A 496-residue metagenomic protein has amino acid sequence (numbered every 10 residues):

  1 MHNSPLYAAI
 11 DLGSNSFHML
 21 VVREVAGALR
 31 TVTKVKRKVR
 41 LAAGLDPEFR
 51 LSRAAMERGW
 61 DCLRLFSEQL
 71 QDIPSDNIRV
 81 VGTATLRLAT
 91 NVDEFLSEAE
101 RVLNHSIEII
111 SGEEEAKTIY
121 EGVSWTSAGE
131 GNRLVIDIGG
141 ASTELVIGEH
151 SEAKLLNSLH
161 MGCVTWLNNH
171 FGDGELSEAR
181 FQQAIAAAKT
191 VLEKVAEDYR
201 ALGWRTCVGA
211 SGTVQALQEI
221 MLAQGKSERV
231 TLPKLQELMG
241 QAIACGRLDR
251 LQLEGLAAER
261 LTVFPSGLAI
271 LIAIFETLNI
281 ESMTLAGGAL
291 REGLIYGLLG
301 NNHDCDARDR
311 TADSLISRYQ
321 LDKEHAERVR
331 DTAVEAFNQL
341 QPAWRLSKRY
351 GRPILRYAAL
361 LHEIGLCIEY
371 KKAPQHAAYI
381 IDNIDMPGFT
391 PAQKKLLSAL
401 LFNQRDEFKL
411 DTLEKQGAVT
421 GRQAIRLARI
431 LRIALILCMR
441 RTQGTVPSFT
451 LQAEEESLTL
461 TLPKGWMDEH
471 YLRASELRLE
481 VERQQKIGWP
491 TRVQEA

Functional and structural regions predicted by a protein language model:
H2-R30: N-terminal basic/disordered segments at the start of proteins
S4-Y7, V21-E24, R40, G44-I73 (+8 more regions): Helical "lid/coupling" subdomains associated with nucleotide-phosphate turnover
G27-V32, E152-K154: Beta-strand initiation motifs
V35-V39: A structural signal for short, well-ordered beta-strand segments
N77-V80: Conserved beta-strand/loop subsegment of P-loop NTPase cores
A141-S142: Active-site-adjacent helix-turn-beta-strand microarchitecture at beta-sheet edges that either contains or buttresses
E414-K415, T445, T491-A496: C-terminal amphipathic alpha-helical interaction region
E469-T491: Short, non-transmembrane amphipathic alpha-helical segments
